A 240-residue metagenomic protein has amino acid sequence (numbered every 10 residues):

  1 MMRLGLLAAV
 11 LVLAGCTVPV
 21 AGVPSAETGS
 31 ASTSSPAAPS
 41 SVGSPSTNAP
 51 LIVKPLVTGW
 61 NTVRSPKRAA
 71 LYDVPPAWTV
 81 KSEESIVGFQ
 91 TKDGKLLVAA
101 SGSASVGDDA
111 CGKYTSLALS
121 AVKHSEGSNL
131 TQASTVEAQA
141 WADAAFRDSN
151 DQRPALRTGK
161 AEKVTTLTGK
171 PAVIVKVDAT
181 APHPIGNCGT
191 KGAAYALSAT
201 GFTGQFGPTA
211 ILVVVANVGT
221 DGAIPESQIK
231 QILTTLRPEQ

Functional and structural regions predicted by a protein language model:
M1-L97, F206, A216-Q240: N-terminal targeting sequences that direct proteins away from the cytosol to non-cytosolic compartments
P24-S25, A118-V122, Y195-S198: Extracellular/mature segments of secreted proteins
R68-A133: Secretory pathway targeting signatures of secreted, lumenal, and periplasmic proteins
E126-S134, G222-I229: Solvent-exposed, acidic/flexible segments
L130-A196: Signature of long, low-cysteine stretches enriched in small and polar/charged residues
T166-Q240: Short, well-structured beta-strand
